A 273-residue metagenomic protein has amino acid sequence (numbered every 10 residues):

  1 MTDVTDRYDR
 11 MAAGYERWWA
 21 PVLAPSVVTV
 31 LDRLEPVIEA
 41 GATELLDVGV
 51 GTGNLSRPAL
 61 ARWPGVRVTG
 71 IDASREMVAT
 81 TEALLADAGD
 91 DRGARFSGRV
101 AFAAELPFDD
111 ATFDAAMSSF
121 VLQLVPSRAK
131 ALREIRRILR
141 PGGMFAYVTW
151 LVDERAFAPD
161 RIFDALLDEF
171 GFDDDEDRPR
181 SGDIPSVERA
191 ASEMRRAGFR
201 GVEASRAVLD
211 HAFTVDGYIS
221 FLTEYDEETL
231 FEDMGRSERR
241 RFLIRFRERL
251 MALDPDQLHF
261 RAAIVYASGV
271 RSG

Functional and structural regions predicted by a protein language model:
M1-A13: N-terminal, positively charged/glycine-rich alpha-helical extensions of SAM-dependent methyltransferases
P21-G41: Conserved alpha-helix/loop element of class I SAM-dependent methyltransferases that forms part of the SAM/SAH-binding
E44-V48, T52-E105: Class I SAM-dependent methyltransferase SAM/SAH-binding core
T52-N54, S181-G273: Conserved Class I S-adenosyl-L-methionine
A104-A115: A short acidic, Gly/Pro-enriched loop at the edge of an enzyme's catalytic core that lines a small-molecule cofactor
A115-R128, L151: A short SAM/SAH-binding and catalytic strip from SAM-dependent methyltransferases
A129-M144: A short glycine-rich, Lys/Arg-flanked "PGG" loop and its adjoining helix->strand segment in the class I
M144-F172: Conserved class I S-adenosyl-L-methionine
